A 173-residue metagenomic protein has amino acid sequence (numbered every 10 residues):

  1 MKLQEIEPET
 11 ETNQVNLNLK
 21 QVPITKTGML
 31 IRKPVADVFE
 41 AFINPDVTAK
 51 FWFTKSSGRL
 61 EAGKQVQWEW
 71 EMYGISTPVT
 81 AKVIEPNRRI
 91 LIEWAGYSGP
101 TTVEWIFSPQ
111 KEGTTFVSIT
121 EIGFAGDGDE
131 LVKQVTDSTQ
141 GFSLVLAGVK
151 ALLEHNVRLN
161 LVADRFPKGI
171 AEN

Functional and structural regions predicted by a protein language model:
K2-S57, N173: Hydrophobic ligand-binding cavity/cleft-lining segments
V22, M72-G74, S98-P100: Glycine-centered tight beta-turn/hairpin loop motif at sheet-sheet or coil-to-beta transitions
K26-T27, I43-T80, N87-R89, L161-E172: Short beta-edge strand/loop motif at the mouth of beta-sheet-based domains
G28-M29, P78-V83, T102-P109: Hydrophobic/aromatic beta-strand elements that line small-molecule binding cavities or substrate pockets in beta-rich
V38-F42, T48, V66, A81 (+4 more regions): Hydrophobic pocket/interface hotspot
E85-I90, E112: Short, conserved beta-turn/loop elements at beta-strand boundaries and strand-helix junctions
Y97-L144, V149, V162: Beta-strand/loop substructures that line and gate deep hydrophobic ligand-binding cavities in soluble
L153-L161: Short alpha-helical interdomain "coupling" segment at the junction between an upstream regulatory sensor module
